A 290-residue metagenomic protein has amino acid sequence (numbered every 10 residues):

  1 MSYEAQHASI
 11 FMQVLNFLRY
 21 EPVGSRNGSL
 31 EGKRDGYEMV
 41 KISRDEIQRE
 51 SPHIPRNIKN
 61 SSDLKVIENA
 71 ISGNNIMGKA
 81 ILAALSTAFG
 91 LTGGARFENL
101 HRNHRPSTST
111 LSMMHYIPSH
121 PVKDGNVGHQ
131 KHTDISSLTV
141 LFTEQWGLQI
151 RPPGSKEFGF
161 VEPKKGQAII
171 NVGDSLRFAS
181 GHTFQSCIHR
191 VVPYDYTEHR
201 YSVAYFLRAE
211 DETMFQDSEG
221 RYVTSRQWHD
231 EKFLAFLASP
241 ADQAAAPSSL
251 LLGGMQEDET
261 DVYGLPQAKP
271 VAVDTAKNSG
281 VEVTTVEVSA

Functional and structural regions predicted by a protein language model:
M1-A290: Peripheral, non-catalytic segments flanking oxidoreductase cores
